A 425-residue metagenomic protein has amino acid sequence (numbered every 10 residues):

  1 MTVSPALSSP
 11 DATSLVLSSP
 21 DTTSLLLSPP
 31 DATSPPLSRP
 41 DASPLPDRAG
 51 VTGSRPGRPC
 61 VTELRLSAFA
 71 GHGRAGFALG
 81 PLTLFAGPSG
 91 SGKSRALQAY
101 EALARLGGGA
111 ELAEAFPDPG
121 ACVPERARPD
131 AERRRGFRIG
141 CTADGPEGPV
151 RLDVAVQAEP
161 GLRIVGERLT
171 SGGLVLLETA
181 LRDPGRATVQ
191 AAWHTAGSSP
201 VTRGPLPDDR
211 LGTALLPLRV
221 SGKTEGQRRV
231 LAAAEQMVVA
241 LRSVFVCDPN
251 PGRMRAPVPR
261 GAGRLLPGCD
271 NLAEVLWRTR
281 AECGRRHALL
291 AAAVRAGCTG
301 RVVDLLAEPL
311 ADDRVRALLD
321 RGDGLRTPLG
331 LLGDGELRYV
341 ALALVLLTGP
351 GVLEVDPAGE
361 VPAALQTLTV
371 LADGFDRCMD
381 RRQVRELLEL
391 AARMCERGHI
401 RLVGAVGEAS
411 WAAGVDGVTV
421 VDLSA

Functional and structural regions predicted by a protein language model:
M1-E63, L181-G226, V230-A233, L265 (+4 more regions): Actinobacteria-biased recognition of intrinsically disordered, low-complexity terminal regions
T2-A6, P44-R105, G109, V315 (+1 more regions): Switch/communication elements of ASCE P-loop NTPase nucleotide-binding domains
G76, R151-A155, D304-L306: Short, surface-exposed charged micro-motifs
Q98-E159: Conserved P-loop NTP-binding catalytic core
I139-C141, R163-G173, V315-D320: Short polybasic amphipathic segments
V156-A288: Electropositive, glycine-dotted interaction segments that contact anionic polymers or phosphate-rich ligands
L265, N271-L331: Extended helical coiled-coil dimerization/tether regions that scaffold and oligomerize large DNA-maintenance assemblies
